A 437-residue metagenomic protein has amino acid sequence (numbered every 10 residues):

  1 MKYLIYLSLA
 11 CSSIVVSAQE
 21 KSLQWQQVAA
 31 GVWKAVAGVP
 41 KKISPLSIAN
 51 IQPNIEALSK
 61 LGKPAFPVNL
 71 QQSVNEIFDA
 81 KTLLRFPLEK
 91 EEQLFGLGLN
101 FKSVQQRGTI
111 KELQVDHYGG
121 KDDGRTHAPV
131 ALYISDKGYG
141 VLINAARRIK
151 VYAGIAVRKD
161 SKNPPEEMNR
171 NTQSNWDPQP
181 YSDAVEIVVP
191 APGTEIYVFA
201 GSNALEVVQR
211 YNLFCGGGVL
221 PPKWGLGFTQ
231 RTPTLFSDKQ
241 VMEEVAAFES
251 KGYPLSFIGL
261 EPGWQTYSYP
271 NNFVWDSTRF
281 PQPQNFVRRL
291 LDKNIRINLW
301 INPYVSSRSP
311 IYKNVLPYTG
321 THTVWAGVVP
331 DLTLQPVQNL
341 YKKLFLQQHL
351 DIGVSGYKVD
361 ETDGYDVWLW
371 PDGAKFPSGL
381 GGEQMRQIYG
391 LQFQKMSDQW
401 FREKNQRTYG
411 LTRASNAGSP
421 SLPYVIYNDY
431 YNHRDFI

Functional and structural regions predicted by a protein language model:
M1-S22: Bacterial Sec-dependent N-terminal signal peptides
E20-I437: Catalytic-domain carbohydrate-binding cleft regions of carbohydrate-active enzymes
